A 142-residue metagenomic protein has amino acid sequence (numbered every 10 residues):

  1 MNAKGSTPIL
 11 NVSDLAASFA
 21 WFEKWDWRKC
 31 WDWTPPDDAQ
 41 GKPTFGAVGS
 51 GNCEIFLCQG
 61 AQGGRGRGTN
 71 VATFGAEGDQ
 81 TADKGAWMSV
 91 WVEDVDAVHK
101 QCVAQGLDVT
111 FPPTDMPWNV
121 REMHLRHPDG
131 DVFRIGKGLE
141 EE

Functional and structural regions predicted by a protein language model:
M1-N2, E142: Basic/polar N-terminal segments that are highly enriched at the extreme N-terminus, encompassing both cleavable
N2, I9-I55, G60-Q62: Core segments of cupin and vicinal oxygen chelate
S13-A16, A76-D129: Vicinal oxygen chelate
D37, G63, P117-W118, G138-E142: A short acidic/small-residue loop/turn micro-motif
A61-A76: Short, flexible, mixed-charge acidic loops at enzyme active sites
